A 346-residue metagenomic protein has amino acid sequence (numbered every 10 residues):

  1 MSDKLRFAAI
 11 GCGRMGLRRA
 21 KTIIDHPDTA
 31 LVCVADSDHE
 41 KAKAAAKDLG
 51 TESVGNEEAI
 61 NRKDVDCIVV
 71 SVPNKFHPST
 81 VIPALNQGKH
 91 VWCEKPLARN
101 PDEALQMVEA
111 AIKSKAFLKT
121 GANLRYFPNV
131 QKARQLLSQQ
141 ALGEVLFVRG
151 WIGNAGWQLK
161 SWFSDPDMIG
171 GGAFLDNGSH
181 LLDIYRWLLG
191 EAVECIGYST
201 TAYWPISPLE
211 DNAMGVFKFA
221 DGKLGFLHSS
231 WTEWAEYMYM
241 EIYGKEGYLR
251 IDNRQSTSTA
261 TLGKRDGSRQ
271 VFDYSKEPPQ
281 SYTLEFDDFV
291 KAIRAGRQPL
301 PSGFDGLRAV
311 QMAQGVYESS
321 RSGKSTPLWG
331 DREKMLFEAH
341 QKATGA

Functional and structural regions predicted by a protein language model:
M1-K4, C67-V70, K113, K291-A346: C-terminal helix-rich "cap/oligomerization" subdomain common to oxidoreductases
M1-L49, G345: N-terminal Rossmann-like dinucleotide-binding module
R19, T51-A110: Beta-loop-alpha module in the N-terminal Rossmann-like domain of NAD(P)-dependent dehydrogenases, especially those
C33, C67, F147: Short, Asp-centered acidic motifs that coordinate Mg2+ and/or phosphate in catalytic or ligand-binding sites
F117, L124-S207, G323: Predominantly a Rossmann-like dinucleotide-binding segment in NAD(P)-dependent oxidoreductases
D183-T257, T283-R297, V316, D331-A346: Contiguous beta-strand/loop segments that form the cofactor/metal-binding neighborhood of enzyme cores
S275-F286, P301: Active-site loop of classical SDR/Rossmann-like NAD(P)-dependent oxidoreductases, centered on the catalytic Tyr-X3-Lys
